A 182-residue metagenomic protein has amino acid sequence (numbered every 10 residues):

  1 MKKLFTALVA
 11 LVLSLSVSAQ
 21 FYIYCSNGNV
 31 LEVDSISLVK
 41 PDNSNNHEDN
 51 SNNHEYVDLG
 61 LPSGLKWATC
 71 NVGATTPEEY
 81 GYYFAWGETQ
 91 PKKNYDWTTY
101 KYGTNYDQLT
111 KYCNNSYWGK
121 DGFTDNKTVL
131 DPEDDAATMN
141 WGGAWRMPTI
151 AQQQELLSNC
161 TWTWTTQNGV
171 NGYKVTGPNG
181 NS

Functional and structural regions predicted by a protein language model:
K2-A10: Sec-dependent signal peptide recognition, specifically the positively charged N-region followed immediately by
V9-V12, M139: Short stretches within intrinsically disordered, low-complexity N-terminal or propeptide regions
S14-S18: N-terminal signal peptide c-region/cleavage motif recognized by signal peptidases
Q20-S26: Cleaved targeting-peptide boundary
P41, N46-S182: Conserved positions within compact, well-structured domain cores
